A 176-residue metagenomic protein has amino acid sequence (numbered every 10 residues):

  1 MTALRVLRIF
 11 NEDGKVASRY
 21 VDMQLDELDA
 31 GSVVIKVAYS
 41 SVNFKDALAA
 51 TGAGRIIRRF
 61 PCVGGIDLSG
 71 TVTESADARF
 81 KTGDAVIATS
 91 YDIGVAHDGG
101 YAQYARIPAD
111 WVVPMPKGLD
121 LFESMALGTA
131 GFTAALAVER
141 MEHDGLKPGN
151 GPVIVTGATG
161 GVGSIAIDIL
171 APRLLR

Functional and structural regions predicted by a protein language model:
M1-R5: Eukaryotic N-terminal low-complexity, Ser/Thr- and Lys/Arg-rich leader segments that predominantly function as
I9, S40, S75-D77, M115-G118: Residue-level recognition of beta-strand microenvironments
D13-Y20, F44-D46: Short N-terminal binding/cap micro-motifs at the start of the first secondary-structure element
L25-V42, A53-I93: Glycine-rich beta-strand-centered segment in the early N-terminal region that forms part of a ligand/cofactor-binding
D84-A85, Y104, P152: Residue-level marker of beta-strand positions
I93-A109: A structural motif shared across PLP-dependent enzymes of the aminotransferase-like
W111-L121, P148-G151: Glycine/charged-rich beta-loop-alpha catalytic/anionic-binding loops adjacent to active sites
M125-R176: Mid-domain Rossmann-like dinucleotide-binding core that forms the NAD(H)/NADP(H) cofactor-binding site
